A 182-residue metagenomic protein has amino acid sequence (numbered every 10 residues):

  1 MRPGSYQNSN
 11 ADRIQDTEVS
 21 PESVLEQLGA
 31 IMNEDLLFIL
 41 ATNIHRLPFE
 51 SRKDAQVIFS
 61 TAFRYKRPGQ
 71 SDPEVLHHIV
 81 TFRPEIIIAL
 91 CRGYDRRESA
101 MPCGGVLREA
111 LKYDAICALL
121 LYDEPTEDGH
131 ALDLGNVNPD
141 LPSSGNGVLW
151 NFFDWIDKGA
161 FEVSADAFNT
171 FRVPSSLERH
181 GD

Functional and structural regions predicted by a protein language model:
M1-F153, S164-S175, R179-D182: Alpha-helical solenoid scaffolds in large eukaryotic transport, assembly, and signaling factors
D154-K158: A glycine-rich, coil/turn loop motif that links secondary-structure elements
G159, V163: Phosphate-rich cofactor/ligand-interacting catalytic cores and adjacent structured alpha/beta frameworks
